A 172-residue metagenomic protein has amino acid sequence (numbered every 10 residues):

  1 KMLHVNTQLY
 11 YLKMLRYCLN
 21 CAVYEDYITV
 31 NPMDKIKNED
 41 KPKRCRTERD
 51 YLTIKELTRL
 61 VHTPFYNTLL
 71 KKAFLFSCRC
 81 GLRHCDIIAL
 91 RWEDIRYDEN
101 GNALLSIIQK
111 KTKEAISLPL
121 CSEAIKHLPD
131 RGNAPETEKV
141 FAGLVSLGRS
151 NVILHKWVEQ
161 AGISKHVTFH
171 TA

Functional and structural regions predicted by a protein language model:
K1-M2: Basic/aromatic-enriched alpha-helical hairpins
V5-M14, Y24, I28-H84, I88 (+3 more regions): Basic, Lys/Arg- and aromatic-enriched nucleic-acid-binding interface segment
L9-Y10, L70, L144-G148, S164-A172: Short basic/aromatic active-site micro-motif
L15, L19, I87, F169-A172: Short, basic/aromatic-rich helical patch in the C-terminal catalytic core of site-specific tyrosine
C18-C21, E25, E93: Alpha-helix C-caps/helix-loop-beta hinges
V23, G132, V158: Conserved hydrophobic residues forming the short capping helix/wall of the S-adenosyl-L-methionine
K35-D40, C80, A89-D130: Conserved tyrosine-mediated DNA breakage-rejoining catalytic core shared by Y-recombinases
R46, K110-P129, P135-K156, T168-H170: C-terminal catalytic core of Y-nucleophile DNA break-rejoin enzymes
